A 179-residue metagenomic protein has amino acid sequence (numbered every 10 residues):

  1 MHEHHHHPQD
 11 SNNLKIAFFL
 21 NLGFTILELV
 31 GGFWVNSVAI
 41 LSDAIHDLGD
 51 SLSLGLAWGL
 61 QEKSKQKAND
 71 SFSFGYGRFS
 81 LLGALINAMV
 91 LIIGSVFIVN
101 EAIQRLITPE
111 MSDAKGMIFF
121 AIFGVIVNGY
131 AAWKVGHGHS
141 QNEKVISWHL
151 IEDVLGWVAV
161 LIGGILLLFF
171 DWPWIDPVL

Functional and structural regions predicted by a protein language model:
H2-N12, I16, A39, I45 (+1 more regions): Alpha-helical transmembrane segments and adjacent TM-loop junctions that form the membrane-embedded core of multi-pass
I16-L27: The first (N-terminal) embedded transmembrane alpha-helix
N21, V30, A88: Generic anion/oxyanion-binding catalytic loop in active/binding sites
T25-G31, N128-A132: Membrane-embedded alpha-helices of multi-pass membrane proteins, especially ion channels and transporters
V30-D43: Short, hydrophobic transmembrane alpha-helix segments
